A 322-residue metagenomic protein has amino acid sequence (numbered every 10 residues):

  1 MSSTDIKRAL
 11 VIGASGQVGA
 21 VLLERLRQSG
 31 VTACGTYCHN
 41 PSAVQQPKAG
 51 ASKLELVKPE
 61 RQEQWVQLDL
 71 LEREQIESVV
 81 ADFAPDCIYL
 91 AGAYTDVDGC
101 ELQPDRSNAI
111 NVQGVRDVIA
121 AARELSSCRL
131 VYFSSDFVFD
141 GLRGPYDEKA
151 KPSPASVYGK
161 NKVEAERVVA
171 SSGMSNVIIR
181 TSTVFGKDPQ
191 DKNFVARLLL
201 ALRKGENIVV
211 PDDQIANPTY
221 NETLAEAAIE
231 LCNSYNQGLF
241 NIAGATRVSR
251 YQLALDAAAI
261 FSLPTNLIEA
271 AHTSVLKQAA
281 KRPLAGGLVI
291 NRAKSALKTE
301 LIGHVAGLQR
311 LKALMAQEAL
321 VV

Functional and structural regions predicted by a protein language model:
I6-S29: N-terminal Rossmann NAD(P)H-binding glycine-rich loop of SDR-like oxidoreductase domains
Q67-I110: NAD(P)H-binding glycine-rich loop region in Rossmannoid oxidoreductase-like domains and their noncatalytic homologs
C87, L102-V131: NAD(P)-cofactor binding segment of oxidoreductase domains
A109, G114, V138-I179, F185: Catalytic helix-loop patch of NAD(P)-dependent Rossmann-fold dehydrogenases
A170-A216, T223: NAD(P)-dependent short-chain dehydrogenase/reductase
V210-I215, F240-V248, A296: Glycine-rich Rossmann NAD(P)(H)-binding loop
A225-A227, S234-A279, A285, A319-V322: Mid/C-terminal beta-alpha module of Rossmann-like enzyme folds, strongest in SDR-family dehydrogenases/epimerases
H304-V322: Amphipathic terminal alpha-helices
